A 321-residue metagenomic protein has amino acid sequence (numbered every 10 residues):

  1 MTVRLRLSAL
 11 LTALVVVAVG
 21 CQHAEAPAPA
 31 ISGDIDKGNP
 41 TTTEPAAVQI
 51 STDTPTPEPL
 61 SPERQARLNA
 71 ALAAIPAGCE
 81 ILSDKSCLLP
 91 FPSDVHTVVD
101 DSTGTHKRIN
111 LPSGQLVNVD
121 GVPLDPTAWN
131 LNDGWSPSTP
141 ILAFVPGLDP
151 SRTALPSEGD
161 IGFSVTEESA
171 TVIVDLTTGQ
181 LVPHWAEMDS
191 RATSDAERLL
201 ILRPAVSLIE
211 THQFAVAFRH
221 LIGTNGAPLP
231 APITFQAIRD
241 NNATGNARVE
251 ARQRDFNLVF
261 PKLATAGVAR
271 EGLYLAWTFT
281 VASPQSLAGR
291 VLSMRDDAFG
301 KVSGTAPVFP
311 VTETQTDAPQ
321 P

Functional and structural regions predicted by a protein language model:
M1-L11: Bacterial N-terminal signal peptides that target proteins for export
L11-V15, E44-A46: Generic short amphipathic/hydrophobic targeting helices enriched at N-termini, encompassing Sec-type signal peptides
V17-G20: C-terminal motif of bacterial Sec signal peptides marking the signal peptidase cleavage site
Q22-E25: Bacterial signal peptide processing site
A28-G33: Membrane-proximal, proline-rich intrinsically disordered regions
I35-P321: Acidic, low-complexity Ser/Thr/Gly/Pro-rich repeat segments typical of extracellular/periplasmic and surface-exposed
